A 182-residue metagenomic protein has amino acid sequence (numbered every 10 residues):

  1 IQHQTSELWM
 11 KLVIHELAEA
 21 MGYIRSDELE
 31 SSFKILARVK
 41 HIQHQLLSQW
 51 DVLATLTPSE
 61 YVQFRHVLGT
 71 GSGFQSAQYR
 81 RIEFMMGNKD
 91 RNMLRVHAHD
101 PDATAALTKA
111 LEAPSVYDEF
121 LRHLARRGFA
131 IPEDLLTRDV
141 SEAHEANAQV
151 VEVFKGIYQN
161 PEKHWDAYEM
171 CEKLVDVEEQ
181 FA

Functional and structural regions predicted by a protein language model:
I1-A182: Surface-exposed peri-terminal alpha-helical interaction modules
